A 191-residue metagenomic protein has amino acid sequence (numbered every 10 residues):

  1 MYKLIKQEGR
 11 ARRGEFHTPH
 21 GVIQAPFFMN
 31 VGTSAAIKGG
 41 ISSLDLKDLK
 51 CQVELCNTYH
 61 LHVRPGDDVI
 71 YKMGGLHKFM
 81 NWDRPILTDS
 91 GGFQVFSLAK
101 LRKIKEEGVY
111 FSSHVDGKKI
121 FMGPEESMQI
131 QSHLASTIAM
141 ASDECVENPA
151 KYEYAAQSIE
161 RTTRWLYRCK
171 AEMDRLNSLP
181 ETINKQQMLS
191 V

Functional and structural regions predicted by a protein language model:
M1-I183: Non-catalytic, usually N-terminal nucleic-acid engagement modules in DNA/RNA processing proteins
Q186-L189: Acidic catalytic cores of enzymes that act on phosphate-bearing nucleotides/polynucleotides
